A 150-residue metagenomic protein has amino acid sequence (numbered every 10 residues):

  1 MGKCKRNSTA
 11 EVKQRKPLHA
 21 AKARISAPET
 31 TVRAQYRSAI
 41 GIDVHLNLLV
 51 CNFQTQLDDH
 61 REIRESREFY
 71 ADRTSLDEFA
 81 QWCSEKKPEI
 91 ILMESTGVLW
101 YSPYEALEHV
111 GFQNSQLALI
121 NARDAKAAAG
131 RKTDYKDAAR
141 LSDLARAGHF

Functional and structural regions predicted by a protein language model:
M1-F150: Phosphate- and other anionic-substrate recognition elements at nucleic-acid/protein interfaces
